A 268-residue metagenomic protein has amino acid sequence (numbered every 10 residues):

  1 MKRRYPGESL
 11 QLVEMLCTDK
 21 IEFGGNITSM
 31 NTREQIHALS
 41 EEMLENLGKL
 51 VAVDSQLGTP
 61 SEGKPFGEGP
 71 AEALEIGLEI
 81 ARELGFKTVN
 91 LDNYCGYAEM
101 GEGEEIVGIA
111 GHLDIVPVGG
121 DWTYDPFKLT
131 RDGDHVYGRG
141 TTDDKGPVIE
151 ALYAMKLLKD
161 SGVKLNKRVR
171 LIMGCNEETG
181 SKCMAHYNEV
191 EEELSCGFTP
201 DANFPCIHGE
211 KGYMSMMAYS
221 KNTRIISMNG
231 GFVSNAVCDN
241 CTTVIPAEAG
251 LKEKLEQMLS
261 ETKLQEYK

Functional and structural regions predicted by a protein language model:
R3-R4: Basic polycationic patches enriched in arginine
S9-L12, F23: Cationic, low-complexity basic patches in intrinsically disordered or flexible, solvent-exposed regions
K20-S29: Short, Lys/Arg-enriched N-terminal segments with co-localized hydrophobic residues within the first ~10-30 amino acids
S29-G108, V116-V118: N-terminal helical capping/dimerization or prosegment-like subdomains of hydrolases acting on amide or phosphate bonds
E83, I106-M173, T179: Active-site metal-coordination/substrate-binding segment of hydrolases, especially metallo-dependent peptidases
N93-Y94, G111-L113, G133, T141 (+4 more regions): Fold-independent oxyanion-binding glycine-rich loops and adjacent beta-strand/coil segments at enzyme active sites
E178, M184-K268: Midchain, well-structured core segments that form catalytic/ion-binding scaffolds
